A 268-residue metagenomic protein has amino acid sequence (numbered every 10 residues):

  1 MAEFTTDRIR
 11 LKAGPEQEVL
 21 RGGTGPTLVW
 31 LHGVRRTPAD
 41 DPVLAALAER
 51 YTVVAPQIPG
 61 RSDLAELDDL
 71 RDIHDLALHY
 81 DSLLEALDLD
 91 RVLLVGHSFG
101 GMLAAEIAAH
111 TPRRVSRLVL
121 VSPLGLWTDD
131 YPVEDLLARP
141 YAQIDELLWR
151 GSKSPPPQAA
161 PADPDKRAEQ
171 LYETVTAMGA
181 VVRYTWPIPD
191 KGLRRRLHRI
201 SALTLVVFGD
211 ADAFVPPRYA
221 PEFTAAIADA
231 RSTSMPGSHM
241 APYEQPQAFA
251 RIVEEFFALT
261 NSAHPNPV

Functional and structural regions predicted by a protein language model:
L11-A65: Conserved HGGG/HGGXW glycine-rich cap/lid loop of the alpha/beta-hydrolase fold
L20, V54-V95, R251: Active-site loop/oxyanion-hole signature of alpha/beta-hydrolase fold enzymes
G96, G100, A104: Gly/Ala-rich beta-loop-alpha elbow adjacent to hydrolase catalytic centers
A105-H110, S116-E146: Flexible "cap/lid" loop of the alpha/beta hydrolase fold
D129-D135, A142-S201: Conserved alpha/beta-hydrolase catalytic His-Asp/Glu region
I200, V206-F208: Short beta-strand/loop motif that positions the catalytic acidic residue of the alpha/beta-hydrolase fold
A211-V215: Acidic catalytic loop of the alpha/beta-hydrolase fold
S238-A250: Catalytic histidine-centered segment of alpha/beta-hydrolase-like enzymes
